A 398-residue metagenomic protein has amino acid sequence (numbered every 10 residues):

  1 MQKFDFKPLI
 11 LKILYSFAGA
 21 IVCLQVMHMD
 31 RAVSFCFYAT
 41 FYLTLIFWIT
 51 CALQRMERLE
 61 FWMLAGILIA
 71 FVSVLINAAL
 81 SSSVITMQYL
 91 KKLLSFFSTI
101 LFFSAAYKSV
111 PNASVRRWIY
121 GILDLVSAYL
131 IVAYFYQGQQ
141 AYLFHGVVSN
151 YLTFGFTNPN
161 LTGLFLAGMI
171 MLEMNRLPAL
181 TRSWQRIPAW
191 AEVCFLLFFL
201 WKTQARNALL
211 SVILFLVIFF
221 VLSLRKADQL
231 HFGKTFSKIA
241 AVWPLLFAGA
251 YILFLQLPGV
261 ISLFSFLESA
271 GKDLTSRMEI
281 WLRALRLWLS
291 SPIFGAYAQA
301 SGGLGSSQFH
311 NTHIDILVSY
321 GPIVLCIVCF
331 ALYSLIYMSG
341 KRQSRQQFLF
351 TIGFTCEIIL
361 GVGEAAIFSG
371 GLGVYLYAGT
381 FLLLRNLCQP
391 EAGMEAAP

Functional and structural regions predicted by a protein language model:
M1-I76, V84, A113-R117, R176-Q185 (+2 more regions): Transmembrane signal-anchor hairpin modules in multi-pass inner-membrane enzymes, especially those that act on
L45-I46, M171, L349-L360, I367-P398: Transmembrane alpha-helices of multi-pass inner-membrane enzymes
W62-I69, W118-Y129, A191-F195, L230-Q256: Hydrophobic alpha-helical membrane-interfacial segments at the cytosolic entry of transmembrane helices
W62-V74, S83-Y107, R117-G121, S127: Aromatic-anchored transmembrane helix interface
S114-Y142, T157-R225, M338: Alpha-helical transmembrane segments of multi-pass inner-membrane proteins
Y134-F135, F220-E268, R286-L289: A membrane-periplasm/extracellular boundary helix in multi-pass inner-membrane enzymes that assemble envelope glycans
L197, G305-S339, I359-G361: A conserved mid-to-late transmembrane alpha helix and its immediate loop/hinge that forms the functional core
S265-I323: Long extracytoplasmic/lumenal interhelical loops at the membrane interface of multi-pass membrane proteins
